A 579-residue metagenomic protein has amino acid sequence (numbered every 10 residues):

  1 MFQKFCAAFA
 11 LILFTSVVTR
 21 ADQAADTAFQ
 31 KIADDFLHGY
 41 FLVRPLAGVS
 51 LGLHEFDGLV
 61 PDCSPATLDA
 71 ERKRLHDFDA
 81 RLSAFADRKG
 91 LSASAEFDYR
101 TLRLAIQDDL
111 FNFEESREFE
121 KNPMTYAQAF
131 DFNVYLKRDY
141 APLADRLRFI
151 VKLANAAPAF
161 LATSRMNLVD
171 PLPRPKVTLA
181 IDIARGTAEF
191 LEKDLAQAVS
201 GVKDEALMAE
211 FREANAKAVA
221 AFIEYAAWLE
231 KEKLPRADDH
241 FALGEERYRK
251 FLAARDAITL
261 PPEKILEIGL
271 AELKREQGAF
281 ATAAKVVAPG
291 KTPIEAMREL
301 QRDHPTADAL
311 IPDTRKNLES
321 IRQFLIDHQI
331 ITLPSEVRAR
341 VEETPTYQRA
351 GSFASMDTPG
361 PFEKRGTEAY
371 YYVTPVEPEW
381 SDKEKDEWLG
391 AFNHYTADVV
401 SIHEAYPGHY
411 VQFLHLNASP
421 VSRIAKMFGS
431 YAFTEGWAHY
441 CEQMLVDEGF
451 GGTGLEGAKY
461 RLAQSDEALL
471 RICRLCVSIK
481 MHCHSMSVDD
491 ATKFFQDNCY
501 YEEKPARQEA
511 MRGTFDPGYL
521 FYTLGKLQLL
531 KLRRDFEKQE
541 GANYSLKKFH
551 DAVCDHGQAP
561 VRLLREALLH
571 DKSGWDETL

Functional and structural regions predicted by a protein language model:
M1-F5: Positively charged n-region of N-terminal signal peptides that target proteins for export
C6-S16: Bacterial N-terminal signal peptides
A21-L579: N-terminal maturation segment of proteins
